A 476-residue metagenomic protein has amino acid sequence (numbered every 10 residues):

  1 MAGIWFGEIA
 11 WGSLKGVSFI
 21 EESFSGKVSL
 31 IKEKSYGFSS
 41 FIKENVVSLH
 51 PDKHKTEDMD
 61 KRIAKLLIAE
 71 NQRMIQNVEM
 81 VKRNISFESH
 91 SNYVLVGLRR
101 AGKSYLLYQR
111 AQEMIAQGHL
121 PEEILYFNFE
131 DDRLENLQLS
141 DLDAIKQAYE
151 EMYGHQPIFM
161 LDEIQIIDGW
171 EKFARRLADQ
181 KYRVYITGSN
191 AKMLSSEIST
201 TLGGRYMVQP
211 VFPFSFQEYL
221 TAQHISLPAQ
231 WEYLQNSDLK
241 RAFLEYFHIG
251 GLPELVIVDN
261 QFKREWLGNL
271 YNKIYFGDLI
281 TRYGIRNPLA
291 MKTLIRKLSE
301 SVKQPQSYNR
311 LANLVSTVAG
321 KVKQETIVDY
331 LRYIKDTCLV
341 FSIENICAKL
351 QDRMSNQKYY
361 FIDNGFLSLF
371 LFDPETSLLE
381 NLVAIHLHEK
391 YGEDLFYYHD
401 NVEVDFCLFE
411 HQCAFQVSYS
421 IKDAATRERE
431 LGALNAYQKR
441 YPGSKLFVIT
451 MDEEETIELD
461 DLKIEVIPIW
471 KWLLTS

Functional and structural regions predicted by a protein language model:
L49, N260-Q412, Y419: Accessory nucleic acid-recognition modules appended to NTPase machines
P51-H54, D60, L67-A69, E197-Q304: Interdomain motor-coupling "hinge/lid" segment immediately C-terminal to the ATP-binding subdomain of NTP-driven enzymes
Q72-E88: Pre-Walker A adenine-sensing motif
L95: Hydrophobic anchor at the beta1->P-loop junction of P-loop NTPases
K103: Conserved lysine of the Walker
L106: Hydrophobic positions on the alpha1 helix immediately C-terminal to the Walker A/P-loop
Y126-G154: Short glycine-rich substrate-engagement loop in P-loop NTPases that contacts/grips substrate
R183-S189: Structural recognition of the conserved hydrophobic beta-strand(s) that form the central parallel beta-sheet of P-loop
